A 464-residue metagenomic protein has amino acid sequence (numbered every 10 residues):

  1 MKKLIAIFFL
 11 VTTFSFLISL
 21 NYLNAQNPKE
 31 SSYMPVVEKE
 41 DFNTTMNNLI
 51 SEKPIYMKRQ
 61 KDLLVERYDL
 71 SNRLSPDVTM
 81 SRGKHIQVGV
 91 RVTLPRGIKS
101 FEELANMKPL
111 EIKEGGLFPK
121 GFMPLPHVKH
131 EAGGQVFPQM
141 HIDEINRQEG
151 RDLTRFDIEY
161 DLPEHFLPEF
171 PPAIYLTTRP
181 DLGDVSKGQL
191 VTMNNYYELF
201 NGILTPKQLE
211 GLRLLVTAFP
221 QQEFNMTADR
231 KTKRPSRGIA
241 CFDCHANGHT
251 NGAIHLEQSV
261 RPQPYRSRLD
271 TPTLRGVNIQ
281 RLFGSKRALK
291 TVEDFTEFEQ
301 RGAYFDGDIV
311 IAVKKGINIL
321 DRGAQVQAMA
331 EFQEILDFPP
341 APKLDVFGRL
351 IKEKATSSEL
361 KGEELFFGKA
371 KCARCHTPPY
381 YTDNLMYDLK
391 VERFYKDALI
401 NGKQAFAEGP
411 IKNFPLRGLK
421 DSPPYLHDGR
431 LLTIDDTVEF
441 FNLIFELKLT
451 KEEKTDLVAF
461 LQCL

Functional and structural regions predicted by a protein language model:
M1, S19, V185-K187: Generic N-terminal leader/processing signal
M1-F9: Bacterial N-terminal signal peptides that target proteins for export
F8-S19: Bacterial N-terminal signal peptides
L20-N24: Sec/Tat signal peptide C-region and signal peptidase I cleavage site
A25-L464: Periplasmic c-type cytochrome electron-transfer domains
